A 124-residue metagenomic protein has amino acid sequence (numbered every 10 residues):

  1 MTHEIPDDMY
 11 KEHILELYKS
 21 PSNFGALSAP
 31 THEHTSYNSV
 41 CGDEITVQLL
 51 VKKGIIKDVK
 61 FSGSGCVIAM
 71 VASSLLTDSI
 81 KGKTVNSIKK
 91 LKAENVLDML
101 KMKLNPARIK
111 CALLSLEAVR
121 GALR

Functional and structural regions predicted by a protein language model:
M1-S28, H34, K57, K83-R124: C-terminal binding/interaction regions
D7, K11, N38-V40, A69: Hydrophobic alpha-helical segments and helix-packing faces
N38, D43-K53: Short beta-strand elements
C41, G63-A72: Short, thiol/selenol-centered motifs that function as redox-active sites or metal-ligating centers
I55-G63: Immediate flanking context of iron-sulfur cluster ligation sites
C66, D78, N105, I109: Short gly/ser-rich anion-binding loops that grip negatively charged ligand groups
A72-K83: Alpha-helical support elements that line or immediately flank enzyme active sites and cofactor-binding pockets
